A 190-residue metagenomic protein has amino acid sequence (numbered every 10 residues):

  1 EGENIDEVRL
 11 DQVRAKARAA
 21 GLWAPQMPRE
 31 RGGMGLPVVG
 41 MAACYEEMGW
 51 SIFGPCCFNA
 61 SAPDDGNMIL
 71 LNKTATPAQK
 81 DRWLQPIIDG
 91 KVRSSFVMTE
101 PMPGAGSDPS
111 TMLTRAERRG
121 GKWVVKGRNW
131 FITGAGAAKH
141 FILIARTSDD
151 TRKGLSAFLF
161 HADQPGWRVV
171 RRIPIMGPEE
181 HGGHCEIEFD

Functional and structural regions predicted by a protein language model:
E1-K16: Short secondary-structure junction/hinge motifs that connect adjacent elements
R14-R93, T133-H140: Internal helix-loop-helix
E46-E47, A75-R82, G120-K126, A157-R168 (+1 more regions): Long, well-ordered alpha-helical segments
I87, P103-S107, F131-G134, T147-D149 (+1 more regions): Short Gly/Pro-enriched turn/cap motifs at secondary-structure boundaries
R93-E117: A gly/ser-rich beta-alpha-beta helix-loop segment of oxidoreductase catalytic cores
T111, P165-D190: Flexible, small-/acidic-enriched active-site or ligand-binding loops
L113, K126-V170: A short core secondary-structure module
R115-E117, F131, E188: Residues located in well-ordered beta-strands
